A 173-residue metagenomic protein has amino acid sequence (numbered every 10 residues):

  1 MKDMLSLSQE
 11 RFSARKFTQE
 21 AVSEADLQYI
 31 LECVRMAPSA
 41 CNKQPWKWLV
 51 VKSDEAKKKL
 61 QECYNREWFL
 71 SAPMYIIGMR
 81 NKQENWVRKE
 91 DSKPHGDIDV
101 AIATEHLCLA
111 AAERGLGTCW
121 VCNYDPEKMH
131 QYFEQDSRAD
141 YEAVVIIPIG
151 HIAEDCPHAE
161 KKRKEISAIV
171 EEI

Functional and structural regions predicted by a protein language model:
M4-A21, D91, V145-I173: C-terminal helix-cap and adjacent tail motif
D26, L31-E32, M36-A103: Glycine/small-residue-rich phosphate/adenosyl-binding loop
D26, S53, H130-Y132, R138: Short Asp/Glu-rich motifs
V34, I76, D91-Y132, I147: Small-aliphatic-rich amphipathic alpha-helix that forms the alpha element of a beta-alpha
K43-W46, E113-L116, V144: Short secondary-structure junction motifs
K59-Q61, V87-K89, Q131-Y132, C156-E160: Short, well-ordered secondary-structure micro-motifs
W68-A72, Q135-H158: A glycine-rich helix N-cap at a beta->alpha junction
K82-Q83, Y124-E127, A153: Acidic, glycine-rich active-site loops and adjacent beta-strand->loop/helix elements that engage anionic groups
